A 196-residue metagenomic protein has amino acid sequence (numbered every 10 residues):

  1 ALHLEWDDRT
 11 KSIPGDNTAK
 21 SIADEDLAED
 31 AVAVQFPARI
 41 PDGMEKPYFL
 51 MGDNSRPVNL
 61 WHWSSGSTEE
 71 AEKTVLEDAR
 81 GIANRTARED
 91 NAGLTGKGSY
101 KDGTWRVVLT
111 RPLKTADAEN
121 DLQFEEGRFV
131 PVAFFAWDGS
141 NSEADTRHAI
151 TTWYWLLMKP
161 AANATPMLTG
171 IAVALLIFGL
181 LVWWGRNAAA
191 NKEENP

Functional and structural regions predicted by a protein language model:
A1-W6, W105-R111: Short, well-ordered beta-strand segments enriched in hydrophobic/aromatic residues
W6-D8, N17, A38-I40, R111-L113 (+1 more regions): A mature extracytoplasmic/lumenal domain signature
S12-P37, A118-G139: Extended Gly/Ser/Thr-rich low-complexity repeat segments, especially those forming or decorating extracellular
N17-T95, S99-Y100, Y154-M158: Extracellular/luminal beta-rich ligand-recognition and adhesion surfaces characterized by aromatic-Gly/Pro-enriched
K101, D117-A161: Membrane-proximal extracellular "stem/stalk" segments of glycoproteins immediately N-terminal to a transmembrane helix
L156-V173: Juxtamembrane/start-of-transmembrane alpha-helix segments at the extracytoplasmic/lumenal side of membrane anchors
L175-A190: Alpha-helical transmembrane segments
A190-P196: Cytoplasmic C-terminal tails of single-pass
